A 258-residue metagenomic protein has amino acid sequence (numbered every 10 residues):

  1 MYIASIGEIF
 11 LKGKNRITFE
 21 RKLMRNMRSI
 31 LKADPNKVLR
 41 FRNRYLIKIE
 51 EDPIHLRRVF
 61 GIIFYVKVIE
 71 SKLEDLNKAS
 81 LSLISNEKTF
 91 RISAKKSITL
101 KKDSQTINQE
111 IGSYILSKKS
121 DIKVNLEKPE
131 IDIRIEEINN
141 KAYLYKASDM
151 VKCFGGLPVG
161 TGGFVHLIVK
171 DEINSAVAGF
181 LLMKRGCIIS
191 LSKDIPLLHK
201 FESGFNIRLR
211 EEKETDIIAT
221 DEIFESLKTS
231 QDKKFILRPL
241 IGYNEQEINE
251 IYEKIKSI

Functional and structural regions predicted by a protein language model:
M1-E212, K256-I258: RNA-binding accessory domains that recognize and position tRNA/RNA substrates
D34, D103, D221-S226, N244: Alpha-helix initiation/capping motif
P158-F164, I218, S226-I258: Catalytic subdomain that performs nucleotidyl-dependent activation
L198-K233: C-terminal amphipathic alpha-helical segment
